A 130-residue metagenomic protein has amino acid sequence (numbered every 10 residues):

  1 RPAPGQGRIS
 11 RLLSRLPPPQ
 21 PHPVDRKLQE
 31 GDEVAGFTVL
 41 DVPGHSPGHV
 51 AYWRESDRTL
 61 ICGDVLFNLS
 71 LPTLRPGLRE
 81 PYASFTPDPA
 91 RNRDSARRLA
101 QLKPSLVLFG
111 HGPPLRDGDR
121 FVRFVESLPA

Functional and structural regions predicted by a protein language model:
R1-D41, S84-P87, R91-P104: Metallo-beta-lactamase
H22, V34-G36, P47, S56 (+1 more regions): A structure-centric signal for secondary-structure junctions around beta-strands
T38-A51, S56, A90: Active-site glycine- and acidic-residue-rich loops that bind and position anionic ligands or nucleotide-like cofactors
H45-S46, D64-V65, H111-P113: Active-site metal-binding loops of divalent metal-dependent hydrolases
V50, L69-R75, L115-D119: Short active-site-adjacent structural elements
Y52-G63, N68: Conserved beta-strand hairpin/beta-sheet module of binuclear metal-dependent hydrolase folds, prominently
W53, T59, R91-A130: Divalent-metal (often Zn2+) His-rich catalytic cores of metallo-beta-lactamase-fold enzymes
N68-Y82, L128: Active-site gating loops and adjacent loop-to-helix segments of metal-dependent hydrolytic enzymes
